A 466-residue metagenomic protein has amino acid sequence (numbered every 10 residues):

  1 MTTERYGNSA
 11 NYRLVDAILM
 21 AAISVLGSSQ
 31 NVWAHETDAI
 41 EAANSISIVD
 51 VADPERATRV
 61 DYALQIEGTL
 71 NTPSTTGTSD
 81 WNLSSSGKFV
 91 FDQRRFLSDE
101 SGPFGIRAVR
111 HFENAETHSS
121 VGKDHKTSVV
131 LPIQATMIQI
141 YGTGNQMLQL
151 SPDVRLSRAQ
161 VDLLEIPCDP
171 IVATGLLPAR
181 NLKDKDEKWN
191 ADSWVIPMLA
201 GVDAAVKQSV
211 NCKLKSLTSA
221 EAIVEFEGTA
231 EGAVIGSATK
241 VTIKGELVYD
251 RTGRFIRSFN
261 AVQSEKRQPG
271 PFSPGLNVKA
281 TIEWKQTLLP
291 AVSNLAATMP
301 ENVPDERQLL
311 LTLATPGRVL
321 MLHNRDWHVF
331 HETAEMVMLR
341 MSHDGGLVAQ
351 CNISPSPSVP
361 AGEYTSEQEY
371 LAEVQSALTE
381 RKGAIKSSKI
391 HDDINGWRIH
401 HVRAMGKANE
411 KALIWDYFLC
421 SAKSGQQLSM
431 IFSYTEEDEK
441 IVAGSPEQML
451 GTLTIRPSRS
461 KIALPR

Functional and structural regions predicted by a protein language model:
M1-Y12: N-terminal secretory signal peptides that target proteins for export/translocation
D16-S28: Bacterial N-terminal signal peptides
G27-H35: Signal peptide processing junction and immediate N-terminal pro/mature segment of secreted/exported proteins
H35-L347, S354-V359, Q368-E373, L419 (+4 more regions): Signature of exported/secreted
I196, A230-G232, K407-N409, T435-E439: Solvent-exposed loop/turn segments at secondary-structure junctions within structured extracellular/periplasmic domains
G317-R318, Y364-Q368, E436, K440-E447: Soluble non-cytosolic domains of exported or imported proteins
L371-K423: Signature of long, low-cysteine stretches enriched in small and polar/charged residues
H400-R403, M430-I431, M449: Terminal non-domain segments
